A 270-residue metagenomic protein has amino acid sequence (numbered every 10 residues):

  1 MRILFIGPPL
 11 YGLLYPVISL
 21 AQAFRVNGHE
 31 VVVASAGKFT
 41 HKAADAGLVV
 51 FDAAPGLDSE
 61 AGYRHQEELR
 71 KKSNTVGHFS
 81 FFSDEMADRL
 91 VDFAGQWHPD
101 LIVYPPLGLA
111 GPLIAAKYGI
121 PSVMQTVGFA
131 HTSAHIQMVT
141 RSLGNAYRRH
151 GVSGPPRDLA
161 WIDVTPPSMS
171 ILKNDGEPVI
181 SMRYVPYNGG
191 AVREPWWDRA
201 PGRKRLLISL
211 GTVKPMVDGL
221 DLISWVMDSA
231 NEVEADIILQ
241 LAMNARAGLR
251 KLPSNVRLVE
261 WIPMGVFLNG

Functional and structural regions predicted by a protein language model:
M1-T126, D218, N231-V233, I238-Q240 (+1 more regions): Glycosyltransferase specificity loop/lid
V17, L207, L222-V226: A structural motif in glycosyltransferase catalytic domains
A36, R141-R205, S209-P215, A242-R246: A nucleotide-sugar donor-handling region in carbohydrate enzymes
D45-G47, A134-R149: Active-site-proximal loop->helix
H65-R70, M138, G176-P178: Short, surface-exposed amphipathic charged segments that create phosphate/polyanion-binding patches used for binding
A134-H135, L172-D175, L220: A short secondary-structure junction signal
V213-D228: A conserved mid-protein helix/loop that constitutes part of the nucleotide-sugar donor-binding site
